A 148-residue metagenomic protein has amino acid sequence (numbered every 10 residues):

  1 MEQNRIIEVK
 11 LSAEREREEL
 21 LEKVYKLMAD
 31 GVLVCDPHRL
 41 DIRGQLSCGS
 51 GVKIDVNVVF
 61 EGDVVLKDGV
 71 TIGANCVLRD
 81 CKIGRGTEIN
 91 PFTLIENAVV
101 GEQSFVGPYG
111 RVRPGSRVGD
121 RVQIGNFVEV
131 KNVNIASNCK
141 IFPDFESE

Functional and structural regions predicted by a protein language model:
M1-G51, N57, D63, G69: Terminal amphipathic alpha-helical/low-complexity segments used for targeting or macromolecular assembly
D36, R43-G44, G49-S50, D55-V56 (+14 more regions): Left-handed beta-helix
